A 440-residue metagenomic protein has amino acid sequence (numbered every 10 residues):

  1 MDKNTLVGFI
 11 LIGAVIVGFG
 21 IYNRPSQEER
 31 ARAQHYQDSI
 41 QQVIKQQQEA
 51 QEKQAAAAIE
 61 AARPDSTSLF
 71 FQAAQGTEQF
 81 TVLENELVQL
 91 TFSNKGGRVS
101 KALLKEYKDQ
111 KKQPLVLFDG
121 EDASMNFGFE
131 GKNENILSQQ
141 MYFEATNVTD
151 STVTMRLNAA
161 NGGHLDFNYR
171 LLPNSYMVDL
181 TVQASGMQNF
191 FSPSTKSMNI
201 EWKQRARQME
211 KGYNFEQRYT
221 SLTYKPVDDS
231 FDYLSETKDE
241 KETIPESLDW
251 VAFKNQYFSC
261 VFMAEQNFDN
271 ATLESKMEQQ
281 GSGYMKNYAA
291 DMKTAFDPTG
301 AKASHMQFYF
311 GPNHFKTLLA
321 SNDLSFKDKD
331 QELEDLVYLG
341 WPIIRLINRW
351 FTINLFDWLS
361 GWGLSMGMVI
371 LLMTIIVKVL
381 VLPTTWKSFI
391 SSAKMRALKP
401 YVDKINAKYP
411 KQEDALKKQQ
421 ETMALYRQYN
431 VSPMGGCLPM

Functional and structural regions predicted by a protein language model:
M1-G8: Membrane interfacial helix-start segments of signal peptides and signal-anchor transmembrane helices
G8-G20: Hydrophobic membrane-insertion alpha-helices, especially the h-region of bacterial N-terminal signal peptides
Q27-I40, S391-V402: Alpha-helical transmembrane signal-anchor/signal-peptide segments
Q42-S68: Short extracytoplasmic
A73-E332: Soluble non-transmembrane domains of integral membrane proteins
A184, T299, V379-M440: Membrane-interface amphipathic helices and adjacent TM-edge segments
G311-M366: Interfacial loop/helix-cap signal at membrane boundaries in integral membrane proteins
P342-A393, P400-N406, L438: Core alpha-helical transmembrane segments of integral membrane proteins
